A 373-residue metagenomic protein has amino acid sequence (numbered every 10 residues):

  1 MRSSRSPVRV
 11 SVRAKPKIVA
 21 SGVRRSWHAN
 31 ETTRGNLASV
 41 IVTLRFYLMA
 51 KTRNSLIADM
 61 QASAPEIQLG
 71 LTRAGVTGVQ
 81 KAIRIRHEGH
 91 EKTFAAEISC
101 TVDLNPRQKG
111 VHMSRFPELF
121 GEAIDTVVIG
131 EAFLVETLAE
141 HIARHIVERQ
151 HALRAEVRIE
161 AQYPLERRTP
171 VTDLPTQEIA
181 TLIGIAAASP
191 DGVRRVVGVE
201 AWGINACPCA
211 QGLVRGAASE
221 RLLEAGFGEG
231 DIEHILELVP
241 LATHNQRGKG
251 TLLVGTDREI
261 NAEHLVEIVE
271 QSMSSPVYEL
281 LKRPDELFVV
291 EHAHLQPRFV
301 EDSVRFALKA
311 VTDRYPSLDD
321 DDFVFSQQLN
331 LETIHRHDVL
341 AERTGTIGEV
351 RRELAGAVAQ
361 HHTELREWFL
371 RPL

Functional and structural regions predicted by a protein language model:
R2-K17, S21-W27, R34, S39: Low-acidity, Ser/Thr- and Arg-rich intrinsically disordered low-complexity segments
A38-L48: Short, Lys/Arg-enriched N-terminal segments with co-localized hydrophobic residues within the first ~10-30 amino acids
A50-L373: N-terminal intrinsically disordered, cationic/polar leader segments that include organellar targeting peptides
